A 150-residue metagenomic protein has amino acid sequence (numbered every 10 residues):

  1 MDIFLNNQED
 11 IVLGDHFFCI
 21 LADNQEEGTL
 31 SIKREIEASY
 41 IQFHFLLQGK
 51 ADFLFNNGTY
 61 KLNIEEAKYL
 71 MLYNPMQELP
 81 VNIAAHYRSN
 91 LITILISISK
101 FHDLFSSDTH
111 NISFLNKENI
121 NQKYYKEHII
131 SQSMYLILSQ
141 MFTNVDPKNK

Functional and structural regions predicted by a protein language model:
D2-F4: Beta-propeller domains
N6-S113: N-terminal regulatory/effector-sensing and dimerization cores that precede helix-turn-helix DNA-binding domains
S107-K150: Amphipathic alpha-helical segments enriched in hydrophobic/aromatic residues interleaved with Lys/Arg
